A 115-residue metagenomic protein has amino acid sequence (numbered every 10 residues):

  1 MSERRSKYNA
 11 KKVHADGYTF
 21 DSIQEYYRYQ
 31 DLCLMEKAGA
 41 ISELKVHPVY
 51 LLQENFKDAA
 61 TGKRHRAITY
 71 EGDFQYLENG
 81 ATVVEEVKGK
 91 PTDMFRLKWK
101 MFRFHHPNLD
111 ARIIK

Functional and structural regions predicted by a protein language model:
M1-K115: Electrostatic, structured charged patches in enzyme active sites and in nucleic-acid/phosphate-binding
